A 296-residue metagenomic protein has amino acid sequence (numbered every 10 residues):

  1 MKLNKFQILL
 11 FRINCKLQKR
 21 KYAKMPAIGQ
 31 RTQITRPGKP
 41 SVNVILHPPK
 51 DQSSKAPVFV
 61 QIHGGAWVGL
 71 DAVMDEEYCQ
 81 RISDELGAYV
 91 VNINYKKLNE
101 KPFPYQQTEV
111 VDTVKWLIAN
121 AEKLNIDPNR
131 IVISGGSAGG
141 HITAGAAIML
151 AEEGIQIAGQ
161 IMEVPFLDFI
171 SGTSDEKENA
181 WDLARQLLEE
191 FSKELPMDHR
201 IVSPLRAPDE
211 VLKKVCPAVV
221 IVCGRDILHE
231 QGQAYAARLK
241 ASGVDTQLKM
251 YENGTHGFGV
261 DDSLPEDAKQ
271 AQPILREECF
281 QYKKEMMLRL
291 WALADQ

Functional and structural regions predicted by a protein language model:
M1-T35: An N-terminal hydrophobic leader/cap segment in hydrolases
I13, Q30-Q296: Alpha/beta-hydrolase superfamily serine-hydrolase fold, recognizing
